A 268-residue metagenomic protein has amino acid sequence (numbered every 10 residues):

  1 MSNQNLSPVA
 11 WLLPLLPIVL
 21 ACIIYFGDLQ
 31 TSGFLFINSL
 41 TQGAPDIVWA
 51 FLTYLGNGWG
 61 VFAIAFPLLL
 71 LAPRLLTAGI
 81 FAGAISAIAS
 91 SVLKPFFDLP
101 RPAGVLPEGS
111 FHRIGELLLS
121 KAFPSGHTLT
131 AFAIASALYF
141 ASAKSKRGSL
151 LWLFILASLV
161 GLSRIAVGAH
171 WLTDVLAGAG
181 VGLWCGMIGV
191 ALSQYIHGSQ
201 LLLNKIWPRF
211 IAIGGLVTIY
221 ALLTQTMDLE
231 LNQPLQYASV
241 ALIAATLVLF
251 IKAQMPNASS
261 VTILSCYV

Functional and structural regions predicted by a protein language model:
M1-G60, V92-S120, M255-V268: N-terminal transmembrane-helix/juxtamembrane module of multi-pass inner/ER membrane proteins
M1-Q4, V61-R74, K144-R147, L176: Cytoplasmic juxtamembrane interface segments
N3, S39-A50, P67-L75, S163-W171 (+3 more regions): Membrane-helix interfacial "entry" motifs
A10-C22, A82-S86, F154-I155, I211-T218: Alpha-helical transmembrane segments
L15-L16, F62, G79, G83-A87 (+4 more regions): Alpha-helical transmembrane spans of integral membrane proteins, capturing the lipid-embedded, hydrophobic core of TM
T31-L35, L70-A157: Membrane-interface loops
N38-Y54, I80-G83, L176, P234-A241: Loop-to-helix transition at the N-terminal end of transmembrane alpha-helices
H112-P256: Membrane-embedded catalytic cores of phosphoryl/pyrophosphoryl-handling enzymes
